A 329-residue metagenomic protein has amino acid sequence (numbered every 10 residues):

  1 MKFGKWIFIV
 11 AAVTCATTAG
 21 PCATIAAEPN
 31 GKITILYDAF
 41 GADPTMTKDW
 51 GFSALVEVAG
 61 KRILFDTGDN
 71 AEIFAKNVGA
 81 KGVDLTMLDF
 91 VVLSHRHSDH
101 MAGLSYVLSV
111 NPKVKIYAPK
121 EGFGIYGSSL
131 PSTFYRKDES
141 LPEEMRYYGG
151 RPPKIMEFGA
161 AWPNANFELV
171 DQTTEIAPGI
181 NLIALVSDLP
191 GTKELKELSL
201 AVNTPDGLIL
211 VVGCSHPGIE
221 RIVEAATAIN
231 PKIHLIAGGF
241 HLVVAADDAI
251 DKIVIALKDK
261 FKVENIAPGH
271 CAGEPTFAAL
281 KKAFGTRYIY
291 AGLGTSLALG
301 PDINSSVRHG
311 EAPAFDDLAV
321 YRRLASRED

Functional and structural regions predicted by a protein language model:
I7-A19: Bacterial N-terminal signal peptides
A19-A27: Boundary at the C-terminal end of the N-terminal hydrophobic targeting segment
K32-K81, K193-V211: Conserved beta-strand hairpin/beta-sheet module of binuclear metal-dependent hydrolase folds, prominently
V56, D66, V78, H95 (+4 more regions): Divalent metal-coordination and catalytic microenvironments
E72-Y117, E121, T227-A237, H241: Active-site metal-binding motif and surrounding structural segment of the metallo-beta-lactamase
V78, F277-A278, K282, T286-R327: Binuclear metal-dependent phosphoesterase catalytic core
H100, K115, S199, P205-S296: Cap/insert and terminal regions of metallo-dependent hydrolase folds
G122-L198, I289-I303: Metallo-beta-lactamase
